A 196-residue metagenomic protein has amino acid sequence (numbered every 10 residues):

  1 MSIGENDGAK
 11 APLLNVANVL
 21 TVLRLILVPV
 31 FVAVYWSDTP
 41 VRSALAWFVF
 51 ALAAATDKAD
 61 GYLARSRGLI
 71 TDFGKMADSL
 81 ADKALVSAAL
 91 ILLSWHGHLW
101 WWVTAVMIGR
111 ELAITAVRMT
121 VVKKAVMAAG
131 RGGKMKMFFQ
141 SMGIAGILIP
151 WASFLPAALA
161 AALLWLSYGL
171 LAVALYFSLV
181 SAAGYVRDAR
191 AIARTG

Functional and structural regions predicted by a protein language model:
M1-G196: Alpha-helical transmembrane bundles and membrane-interface segments of multipass inner-membrane proteins
